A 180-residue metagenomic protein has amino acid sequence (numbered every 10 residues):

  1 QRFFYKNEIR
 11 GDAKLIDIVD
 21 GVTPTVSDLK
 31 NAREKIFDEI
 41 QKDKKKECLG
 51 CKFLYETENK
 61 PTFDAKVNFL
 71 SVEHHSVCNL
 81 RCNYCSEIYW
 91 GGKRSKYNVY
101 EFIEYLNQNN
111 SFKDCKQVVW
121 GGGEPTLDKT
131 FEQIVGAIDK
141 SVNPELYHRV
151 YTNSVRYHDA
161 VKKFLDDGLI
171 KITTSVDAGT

Functional and structural regions predicted by a protein language model:
Q1-E58: Accessory C-terminal segments flanking Radical SAM cores
Q41-K45, V72, S76-N79: Processing junctions and N-termini across compartments
E47, Y55, V77-R81, I88-Y89: Short pre-active-site segment immediately N-terminal to redox-active cysteine/selenocysteine motifs in thiol-based
T57-K60, G91-G92: Short, non-ligating residues that shape and space the ligands of small metal-coordination modules and catalytic
T62, C82, K129-Q133, D159-K162: A short acidic (Asp/Glu
V67-V77, S86-Y100, F112-K129, S141-H158 (+1 more regions): Core AdoMet radical
N98-N107, E132-I134, A160: Leucine-rich repeat
Y105-N109, A137-S141, K163: A generic secondary-structure signal
